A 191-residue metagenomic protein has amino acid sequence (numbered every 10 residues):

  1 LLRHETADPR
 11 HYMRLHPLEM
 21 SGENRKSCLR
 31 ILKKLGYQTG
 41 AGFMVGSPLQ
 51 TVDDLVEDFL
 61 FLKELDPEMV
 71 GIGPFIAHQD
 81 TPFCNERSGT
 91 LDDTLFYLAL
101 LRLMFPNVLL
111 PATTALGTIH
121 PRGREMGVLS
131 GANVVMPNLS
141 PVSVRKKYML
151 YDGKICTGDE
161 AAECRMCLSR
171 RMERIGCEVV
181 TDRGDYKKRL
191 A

Functional and structural regions predicted by a protein language model:
L1-G36, F43-D66, T81-D92: Conserved non-cysteine loop/helix-boundary elements of the Radical SAM core domain that shape
R3-M13, G22, S27-C28, Y37-T39 (+5 more regions): Aromatic-residue detector
H4-T6, A41-V45, I72-P74, A112-T114: A cross-domain feature marking catalytic cores of carbohydrate-active enzymes and several ubiquitous metabolic/repair
K63-A191: Auxiliary Fe-S-binding modules of radical SAM enzymes
